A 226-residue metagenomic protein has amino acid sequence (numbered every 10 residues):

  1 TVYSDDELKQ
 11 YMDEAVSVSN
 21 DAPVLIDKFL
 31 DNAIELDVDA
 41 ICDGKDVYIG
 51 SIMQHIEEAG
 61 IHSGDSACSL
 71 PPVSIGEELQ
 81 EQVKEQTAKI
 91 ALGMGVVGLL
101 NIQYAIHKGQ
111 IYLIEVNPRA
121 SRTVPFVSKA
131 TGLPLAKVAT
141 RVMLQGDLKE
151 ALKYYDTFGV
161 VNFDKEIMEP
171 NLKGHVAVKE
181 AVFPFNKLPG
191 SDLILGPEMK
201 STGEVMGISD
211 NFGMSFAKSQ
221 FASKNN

Functional and structural regions predicted by a protein language model:
T1-N226: ATP-dependent carboxylate activation and anion-phosphoryl transfer catalytic cores that bind Mg-ATP to form
